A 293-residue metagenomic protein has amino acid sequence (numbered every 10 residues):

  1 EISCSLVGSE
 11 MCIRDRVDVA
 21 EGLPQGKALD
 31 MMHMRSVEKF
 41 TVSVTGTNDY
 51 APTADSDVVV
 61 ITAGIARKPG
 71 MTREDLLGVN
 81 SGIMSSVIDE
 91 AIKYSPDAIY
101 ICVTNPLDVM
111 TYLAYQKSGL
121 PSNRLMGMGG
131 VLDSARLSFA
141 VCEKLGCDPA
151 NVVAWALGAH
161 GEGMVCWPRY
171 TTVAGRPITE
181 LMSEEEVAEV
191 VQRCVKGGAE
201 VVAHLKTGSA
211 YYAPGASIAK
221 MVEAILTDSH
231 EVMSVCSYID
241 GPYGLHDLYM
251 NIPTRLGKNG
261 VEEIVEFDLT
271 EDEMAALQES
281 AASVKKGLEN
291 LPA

Functional and structural regions predicted by a protein language model:
E1-G8, I13: Single conserved hydrophobic/aromatic residue that forms the stacking wall/gate of nucleotide- or nucleobase-binding
I2, D15, M250-I252: Short loop/turn microsegments at loop-to-beta-strand junctions
S9, G64-A66, G257-V261: Short connector loops/turns at beta-strand edges and beta->alpha or beta->beta junctions
V17-S56, K285-N290: Conserved N-terminal Rossmann-fold NAD(P) cofactor-binding segment
S36-A98: Rossmann-like NAD(P)-binding element
T72-S138: Rossmann-like NAD(P)(H) cofactor-binding subdomain of soluble oxidoreductases
S118-R124, L132-A293: C-terminal substrate-binding/catalytic lobe of Rossmann-fold NAD(P)-dependent dehydrogenases
